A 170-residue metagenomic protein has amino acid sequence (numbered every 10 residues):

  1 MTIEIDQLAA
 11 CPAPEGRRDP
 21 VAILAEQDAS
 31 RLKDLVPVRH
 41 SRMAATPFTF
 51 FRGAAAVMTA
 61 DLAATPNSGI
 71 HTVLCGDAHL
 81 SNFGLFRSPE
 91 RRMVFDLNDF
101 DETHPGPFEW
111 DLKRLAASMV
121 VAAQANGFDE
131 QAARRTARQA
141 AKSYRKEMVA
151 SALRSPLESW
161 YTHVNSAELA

Functional and structural regions predicted by a protein language model:
M1-T46: Low-complexity, highly charged intrinsically disordered N-terminal segments that act as targeting/localization
E4-Q7, S30-R31, T65, E147 (+1 more regions): Short secondary-structure junctions and interdomain/linker hinges
H40-H71: An alpha-helical support segment within catalytic cores of ATP-dependent transferases
G69-C75, H79-N126, R134: Catalytic activation segment of kinase domains across protein kinase-like and atypical kinase folds
H104-A170: Internal, well-ordered alpha/beta segment that forms a basic, Gly-enriched binding/recognition surface
